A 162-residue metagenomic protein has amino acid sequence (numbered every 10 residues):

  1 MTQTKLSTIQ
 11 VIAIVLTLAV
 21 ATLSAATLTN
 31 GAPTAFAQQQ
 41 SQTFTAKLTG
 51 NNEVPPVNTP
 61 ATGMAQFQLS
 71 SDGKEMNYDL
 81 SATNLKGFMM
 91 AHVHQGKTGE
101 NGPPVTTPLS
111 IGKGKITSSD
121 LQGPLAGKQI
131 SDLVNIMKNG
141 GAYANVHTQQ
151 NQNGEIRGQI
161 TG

Functional and structural regions predicted by a protein language model:
K5, I9-I12, A21-A91, Q95-G162: Metal-centered catalytic cores of metalloenzymes
